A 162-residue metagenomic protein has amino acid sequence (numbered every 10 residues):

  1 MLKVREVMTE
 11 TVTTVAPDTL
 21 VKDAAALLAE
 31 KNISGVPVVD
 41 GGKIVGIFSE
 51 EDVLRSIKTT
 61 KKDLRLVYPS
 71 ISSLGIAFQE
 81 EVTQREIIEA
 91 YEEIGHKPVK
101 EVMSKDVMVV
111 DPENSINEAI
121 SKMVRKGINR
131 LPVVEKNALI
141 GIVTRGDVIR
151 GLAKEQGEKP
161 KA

Functional and structural regions predicted by a protein language model:
M1-L27, I33, V38-D40, I44-V45 (+4 more regions): Bateman/CBS regulatory modules and CBS-like beta-alpha motifs in cytosolic regions of diverse proteins
R5, P17, S49-E51, G146 (+1 more regions): Intrinsic disorder/low-complexity signal
I47-E51, V134, G141-V148: Short hydrophobic beta-strand motif reused across regulatory alpha/beta modules
L54-S70, I149-A162: A short, polar/charged loop-to-alpha-helix boundary motif
G127-N129: Structured functional modules or segments
